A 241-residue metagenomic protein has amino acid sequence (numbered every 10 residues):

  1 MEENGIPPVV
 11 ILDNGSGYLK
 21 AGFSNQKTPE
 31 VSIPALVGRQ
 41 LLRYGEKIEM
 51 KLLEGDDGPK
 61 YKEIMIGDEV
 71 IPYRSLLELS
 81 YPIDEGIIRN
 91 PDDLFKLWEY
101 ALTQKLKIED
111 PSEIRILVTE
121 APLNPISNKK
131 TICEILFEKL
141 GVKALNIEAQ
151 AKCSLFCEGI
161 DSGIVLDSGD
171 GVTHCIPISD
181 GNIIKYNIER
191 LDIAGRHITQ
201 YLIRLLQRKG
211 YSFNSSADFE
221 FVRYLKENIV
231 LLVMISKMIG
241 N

Functional and structural regions predicted by a protein language model:
M1-N4, N128-K130, E138-L166, N182 (+1 more regions): Conserved phosphate-binding catalytic cores of ATP/NTP-utilizing and phosphoryl-transfer enzymes
E3, V9-V10, N14-I135, A144 (+2 more regions): Conserved phosphate-binding loops in N-terminal lobes of ATP-dependent enzymes of the actin/Hsp70/sugar-kinase
N4-G5, L12-G17, E158-I160, V165-T173 (+2 more regions): A short acidic Gly-Thr/Ser loop motif
F23, K129-T131, C157-D161, I176-D180 (+2 more regions): Short acidic, glycine/serine/threonine-rich loops at helix termini
I114-E120, Q150-S154, D218-Y224, I239-N241: Short amphipathic alpha-helical segments embedded in low-complexity Lys/Glu-rich regions
L117-T119, L155-F156, G163, L232: Conserved, well-structured core segments
S179-N241: Phosphate-binding glycine-rich/basic clefts of nucleotide- and phosphate-handling proteins, predominantly
